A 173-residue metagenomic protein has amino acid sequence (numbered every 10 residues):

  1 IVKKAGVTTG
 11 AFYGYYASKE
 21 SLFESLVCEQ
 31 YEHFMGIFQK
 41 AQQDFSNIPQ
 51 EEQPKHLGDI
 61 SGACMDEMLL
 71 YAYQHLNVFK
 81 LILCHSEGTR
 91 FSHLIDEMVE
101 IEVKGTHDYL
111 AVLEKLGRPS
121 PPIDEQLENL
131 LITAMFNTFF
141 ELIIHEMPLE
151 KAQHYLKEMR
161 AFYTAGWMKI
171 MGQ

Functional and structural regions predicted by a protein language model:
K4, S21-F45, D59, A63-E67 (+3 more regions): Alpha-helical structural segments
G6-Y16: Short hydrophobic/aromatic patch on the recognition helix
H33-D44, V78, A134, T138-L142: Solvent-exposed, amphipathic alpha-helical segments
G36-S61, Y109-P119: Short, flexible, glycine-rich and Lys/Arg-enriched loop motifs at helix boundaries that contact anionic partners
K55-N77, T133, N137, Q153-A161 (+1 more regions): Amphipathic alpha-helical segments that line or abut small-molecule/effector binding pockets and mediate allosteric
C64-Q74, E87-K115, Q126-T133: Amphipathic alpha-helical packing segments from all-alpha helical-bundle domains
K80-I82: Short, hydrophobic secondary-structure boundary micro-motifs
L110-F162, M171: Hydrophobic/aromatic-rich alpha-helical bundle segments in the mid-to-C-terminal region
